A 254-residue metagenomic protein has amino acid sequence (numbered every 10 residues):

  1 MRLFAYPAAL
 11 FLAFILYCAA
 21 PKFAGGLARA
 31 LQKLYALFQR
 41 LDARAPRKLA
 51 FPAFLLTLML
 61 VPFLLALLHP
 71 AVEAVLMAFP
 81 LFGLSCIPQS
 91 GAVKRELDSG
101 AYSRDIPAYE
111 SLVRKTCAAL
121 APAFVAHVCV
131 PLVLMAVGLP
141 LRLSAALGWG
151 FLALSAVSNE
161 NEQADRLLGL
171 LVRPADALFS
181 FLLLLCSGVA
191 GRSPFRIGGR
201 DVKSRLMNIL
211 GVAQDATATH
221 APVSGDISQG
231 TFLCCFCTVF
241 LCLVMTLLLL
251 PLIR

Functional and structural regions predicted by a protein language model:
M1-K94, A101-E110, C117-L141, D165-R254: Hydrophobic alpha-helical transmembrane segments
G138, A145-L152, A156-N159: A translation/RNA-centric and nucleic-acid-associated enzymatic feature enriched in Class II aminoacyl-tRNA synthetases
N161-Q163: Membrane-interface interhelical connector segments
